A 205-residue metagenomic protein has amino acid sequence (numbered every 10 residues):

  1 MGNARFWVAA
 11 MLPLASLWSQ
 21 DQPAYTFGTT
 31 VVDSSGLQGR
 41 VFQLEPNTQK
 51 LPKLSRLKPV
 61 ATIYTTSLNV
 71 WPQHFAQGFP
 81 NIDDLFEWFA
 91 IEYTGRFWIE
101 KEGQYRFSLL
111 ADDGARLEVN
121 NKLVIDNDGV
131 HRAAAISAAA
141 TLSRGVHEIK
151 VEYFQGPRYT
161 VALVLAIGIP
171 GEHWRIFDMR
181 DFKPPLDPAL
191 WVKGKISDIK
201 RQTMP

Functional and structural regions predicted by a protein language model:
M1-V8: Bacterial N-terminal signal peptides that target proteins for export
V8-S16: Bacterial N-terminal signal peptides
Q20-R106, L110-P205: Extracellular/secretory pathway-exposed regions associated with glycan biology
